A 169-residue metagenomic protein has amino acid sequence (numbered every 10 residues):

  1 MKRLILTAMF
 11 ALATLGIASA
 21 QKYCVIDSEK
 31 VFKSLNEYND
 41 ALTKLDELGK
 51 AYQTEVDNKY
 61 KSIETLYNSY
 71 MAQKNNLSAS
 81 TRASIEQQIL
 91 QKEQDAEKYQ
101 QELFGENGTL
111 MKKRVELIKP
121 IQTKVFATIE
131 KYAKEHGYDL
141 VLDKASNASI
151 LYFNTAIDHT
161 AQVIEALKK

Functional and structural regions predicted by a protein language model:
M1-Y23: Bacterial Sec-dependent N-terminal signal peptides
Q21-H136, L140-S146: Amphipathic alpha-helical segments
E64, T155-A156: Short Pro/Gly-enriched coil loops immediately N-terminal to beta-strands
L151-F153: Short, exposed beta-strand-loop hairpins at the edges of beta-sheets in extracellular/periplasmic proteins
